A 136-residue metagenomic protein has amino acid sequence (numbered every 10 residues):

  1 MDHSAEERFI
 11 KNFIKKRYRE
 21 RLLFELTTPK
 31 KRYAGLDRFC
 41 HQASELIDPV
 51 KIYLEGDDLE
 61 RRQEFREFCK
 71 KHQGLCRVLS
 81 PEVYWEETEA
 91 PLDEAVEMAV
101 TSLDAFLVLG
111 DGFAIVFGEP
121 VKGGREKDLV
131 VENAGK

Functional and structural regions predicted by a protein language model:
M1-G124, V130-K136: Structured alpha/beta or helical-core interaction and ligand-binding surfaces enriched in interleaved
